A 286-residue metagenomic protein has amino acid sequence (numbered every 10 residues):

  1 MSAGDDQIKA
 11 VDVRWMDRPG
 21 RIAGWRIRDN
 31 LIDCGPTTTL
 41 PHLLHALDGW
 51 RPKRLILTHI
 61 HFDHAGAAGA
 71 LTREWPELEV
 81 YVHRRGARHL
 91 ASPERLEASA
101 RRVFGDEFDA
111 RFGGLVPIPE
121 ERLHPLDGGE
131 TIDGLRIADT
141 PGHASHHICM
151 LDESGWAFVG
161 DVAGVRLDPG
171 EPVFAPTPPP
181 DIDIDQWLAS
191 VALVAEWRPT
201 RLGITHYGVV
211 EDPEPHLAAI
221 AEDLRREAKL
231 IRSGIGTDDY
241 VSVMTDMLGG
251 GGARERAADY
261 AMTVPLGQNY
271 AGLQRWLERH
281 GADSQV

Functional and structural regions predicted by a protein language model:
M1-W50, M150-V159: Conserved beta-strand hairpin/beta-sheet module of binuclear metal-dependent hydrolase folds, prominently
A3, L90-A138, V191: Metallo-beta-lactamase
I32-G35, K53-I60, Y81-H83, D139-G142 (+2 more regions): Active-site neighborhood of phospho(di)ester-bond hydrolases with catalytic His/Asp-centered motifs
L40-R85: Active-site metal-binding motif and surrounding structural segment of the metallo-beta-lactamase
L47-R51, E130-D133, E196-R198: Glycine-rich phosphate-binding loop signature in dinucleotide/nucleotide-binding domains
R136, S145-E214: Metallo-beta-lactamase
P213-E222: Histidine/acidic-residue-rich catalytic or RNA/ligand-binding cores of hydrolases and nuclease-related proteins
L230-V286: C-terminal regulatory/interaction regions
